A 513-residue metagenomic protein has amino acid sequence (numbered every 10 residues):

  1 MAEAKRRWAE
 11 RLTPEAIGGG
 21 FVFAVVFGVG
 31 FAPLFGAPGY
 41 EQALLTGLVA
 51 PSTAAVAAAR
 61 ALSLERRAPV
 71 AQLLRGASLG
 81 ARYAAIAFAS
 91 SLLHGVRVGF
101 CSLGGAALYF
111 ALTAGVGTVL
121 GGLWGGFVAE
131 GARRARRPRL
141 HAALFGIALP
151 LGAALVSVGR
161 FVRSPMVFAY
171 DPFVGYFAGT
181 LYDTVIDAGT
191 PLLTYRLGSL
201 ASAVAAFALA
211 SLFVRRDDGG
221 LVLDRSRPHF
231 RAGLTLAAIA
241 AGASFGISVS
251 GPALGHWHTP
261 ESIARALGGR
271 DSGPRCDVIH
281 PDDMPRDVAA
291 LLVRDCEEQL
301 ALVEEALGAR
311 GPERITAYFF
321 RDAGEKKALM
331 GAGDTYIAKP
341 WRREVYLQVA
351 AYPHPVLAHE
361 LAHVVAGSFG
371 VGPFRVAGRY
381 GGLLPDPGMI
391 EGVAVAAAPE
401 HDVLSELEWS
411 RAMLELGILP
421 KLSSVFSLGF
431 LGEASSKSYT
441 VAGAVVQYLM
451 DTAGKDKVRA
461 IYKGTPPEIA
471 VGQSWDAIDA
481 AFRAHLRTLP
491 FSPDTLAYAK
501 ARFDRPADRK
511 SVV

Functional and structural regions predicted by a protein language model:
M1-L62: Hydrophobic alpha-helical transmembrane segments
A2-E10, R66-L74, V214-F230: Membrane-interfacial, low-structure loops and terminal tails that flank and connect transmembrane helices in multi-pass
F31-A43, I86-F110, L151-R196, P260-E261: Membrane-interfacial interhelical loops
A37-L44, P260-D386, V403-L404, L419 (+2 more regions): Juxtacatalytic substrate-recognition/specificity segment
A55-A61, G122-F127, A203-D218: Alpha-helical transmembrane segments
S78-R136: Secretory targeting signals
G146-L151, G333-T335, K339-V356, G370-D508: Acidic/His/Gly-enriched intrinsically disordered linker/tail segments that often contain short helix/coil "MoRF-like"
L151-L200, L212-G251, L422, F430-K437 (+1 more regions): Beta/coil-rich, acidic/histidine-enriched accessory regions frequently appended to metallopeptidases
